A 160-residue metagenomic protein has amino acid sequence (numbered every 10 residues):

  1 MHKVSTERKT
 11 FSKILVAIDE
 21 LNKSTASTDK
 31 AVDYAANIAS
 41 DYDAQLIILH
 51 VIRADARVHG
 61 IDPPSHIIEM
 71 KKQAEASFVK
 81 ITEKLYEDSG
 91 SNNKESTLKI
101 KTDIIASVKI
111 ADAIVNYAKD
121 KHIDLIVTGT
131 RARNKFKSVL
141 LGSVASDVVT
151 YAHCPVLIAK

Functional and structural regions predicted by a protein language model:
M1-T10, E87-I126: Structural beta-alpha unit
T6-S65, D88-K94: Small/aliphatic-rich secondary-structure junction motif
I47-L49, K101-I105, L157: General small-molecule cofactor/ligand-binding pocket signal
P64-I67, A118-K121, V144-A145: Short, hinge-like loop/turn segments at secondary-structure boundaries
S65-K80: A short acidic, glycine-rich active-site loop that binds or catalyzes chemistry on phosphate/adenosine moieties
L125-Y151: Glycine-rich, Arg-bearing micro-motifs that act as flexible, cationic patches
C154-K160: Short, flexible loop segments at boundaries between secondary-structure elements
